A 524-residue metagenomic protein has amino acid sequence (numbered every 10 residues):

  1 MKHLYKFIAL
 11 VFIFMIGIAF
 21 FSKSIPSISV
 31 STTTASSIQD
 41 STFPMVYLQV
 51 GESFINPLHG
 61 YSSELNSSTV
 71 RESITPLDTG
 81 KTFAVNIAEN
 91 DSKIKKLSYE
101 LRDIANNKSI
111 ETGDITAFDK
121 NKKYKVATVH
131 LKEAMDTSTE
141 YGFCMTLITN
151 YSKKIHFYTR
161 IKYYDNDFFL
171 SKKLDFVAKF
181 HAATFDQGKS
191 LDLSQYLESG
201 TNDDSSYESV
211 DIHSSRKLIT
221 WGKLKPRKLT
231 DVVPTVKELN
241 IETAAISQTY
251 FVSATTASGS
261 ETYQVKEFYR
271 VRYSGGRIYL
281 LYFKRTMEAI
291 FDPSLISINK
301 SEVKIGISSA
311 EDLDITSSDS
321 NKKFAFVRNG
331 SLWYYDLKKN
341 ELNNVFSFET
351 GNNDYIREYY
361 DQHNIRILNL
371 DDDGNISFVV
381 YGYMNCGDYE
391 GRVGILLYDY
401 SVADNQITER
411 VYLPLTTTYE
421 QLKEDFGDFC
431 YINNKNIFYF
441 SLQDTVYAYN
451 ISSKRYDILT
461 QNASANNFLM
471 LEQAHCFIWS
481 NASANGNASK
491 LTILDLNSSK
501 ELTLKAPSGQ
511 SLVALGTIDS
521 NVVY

Functional and structural regions predicted by a protein language model:
M1-F14: N-terminal Sec-pathway targeting helices
V11-S27, S68-A84, K96-D103, S109-A117 (+3 more regions): Surface-exposed, charged secondary-structure patches
I13-I55, L281, T286-M287: A eukaryote-biased signal for short, well-structured alpha-helical docking elements
S36-S109, F143-N150, K154-K223, I298-E341 (+7 more regions): Core segments of small alpha/beta cavity-forming domains
N106-T116, E341-N344, Q406-T408, R455-I458 (+1 more regions): Surface-exposed loop/edge segments in extracytoplasmic proteins
E242-L280, K284: Exposed beta-sheet edge and beta->alpha loop/turn motif
T262-F268, H363, R392, Q510: Short, surface-exposed coil-to-beta transition loops
N462-N466, E501-A514: Conserved blade-ending motifs and adjacent loop-strand segments that build the rim/top face of beta-propeller domains
